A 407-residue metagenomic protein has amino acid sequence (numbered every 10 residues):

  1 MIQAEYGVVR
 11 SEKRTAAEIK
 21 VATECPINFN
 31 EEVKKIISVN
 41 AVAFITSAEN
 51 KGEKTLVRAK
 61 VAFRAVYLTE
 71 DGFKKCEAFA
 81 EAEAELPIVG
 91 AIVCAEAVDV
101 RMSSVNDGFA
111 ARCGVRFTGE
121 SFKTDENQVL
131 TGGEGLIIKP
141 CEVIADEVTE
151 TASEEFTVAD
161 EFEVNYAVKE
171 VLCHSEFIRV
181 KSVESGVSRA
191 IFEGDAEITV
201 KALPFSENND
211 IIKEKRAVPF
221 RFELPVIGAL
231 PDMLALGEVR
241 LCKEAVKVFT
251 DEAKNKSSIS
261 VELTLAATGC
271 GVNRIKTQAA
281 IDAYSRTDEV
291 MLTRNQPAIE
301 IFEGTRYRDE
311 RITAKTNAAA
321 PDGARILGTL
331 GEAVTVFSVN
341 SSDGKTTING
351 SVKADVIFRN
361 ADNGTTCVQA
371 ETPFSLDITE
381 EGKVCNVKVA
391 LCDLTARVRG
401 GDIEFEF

Functional and structural regions predicted by a protein language model:
M1-F407: Viral structural modules
